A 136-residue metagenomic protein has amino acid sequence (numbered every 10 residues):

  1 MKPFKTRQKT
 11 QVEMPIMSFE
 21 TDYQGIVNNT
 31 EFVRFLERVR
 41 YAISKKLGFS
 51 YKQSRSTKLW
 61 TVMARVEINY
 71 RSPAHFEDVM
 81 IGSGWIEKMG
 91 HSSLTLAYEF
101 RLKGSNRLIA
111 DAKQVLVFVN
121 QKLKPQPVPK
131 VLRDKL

Functional and structural regions predicted by a protein language model:
M1-K46: Catalytic strand-loop segment that frames the active site of acyl-thioester-processing enzymes
M1-V12, K45, H75-F76, E87-L136: HotDog/MaoC-like acyl-thioester-processing domains
E13-M17, E67-N69, V115-V117: Generic structural detector for well-ordered beta-strands
M17-Y23, L59, Q114, K124 (+1 more regions): Glycine-rich, flexible loop/turn motifs
T21, N28, A64, N120-Q121: Generic structural "secondary-structure junction" signal
F32-F35, V62, A97, V115: Residue-level recognition of specific faces of alpha-helices
I43-M89, S93-L94, I109-D111: Hydrophobic beta-strand-centered segment that forms part of the acyl-chain substrate-binding groove
